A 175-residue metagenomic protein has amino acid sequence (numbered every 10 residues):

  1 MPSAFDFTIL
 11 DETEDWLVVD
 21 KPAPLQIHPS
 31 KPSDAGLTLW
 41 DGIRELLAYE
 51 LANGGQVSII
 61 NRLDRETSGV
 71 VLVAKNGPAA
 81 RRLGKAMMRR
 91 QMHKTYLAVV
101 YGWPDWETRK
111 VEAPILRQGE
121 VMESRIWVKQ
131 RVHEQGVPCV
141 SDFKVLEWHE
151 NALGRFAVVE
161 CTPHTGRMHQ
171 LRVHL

Functional and structural regions predicted by a protein language model:
M1-L175: RNA pseudouridine synthases
